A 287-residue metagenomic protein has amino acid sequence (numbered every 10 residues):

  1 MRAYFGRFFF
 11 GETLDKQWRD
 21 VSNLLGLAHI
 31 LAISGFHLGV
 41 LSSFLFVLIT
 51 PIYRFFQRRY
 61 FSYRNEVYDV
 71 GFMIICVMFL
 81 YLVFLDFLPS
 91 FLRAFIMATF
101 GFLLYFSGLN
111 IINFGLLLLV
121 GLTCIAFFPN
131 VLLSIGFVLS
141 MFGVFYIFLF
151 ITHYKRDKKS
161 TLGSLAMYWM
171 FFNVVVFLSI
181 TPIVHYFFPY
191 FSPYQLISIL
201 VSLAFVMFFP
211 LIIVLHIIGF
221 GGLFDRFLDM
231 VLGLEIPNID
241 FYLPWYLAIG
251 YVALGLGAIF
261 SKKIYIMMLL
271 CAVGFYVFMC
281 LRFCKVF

Functional and structural regions predicted by a protein language model:
M1-A94: Aromatic-rich juxtamembrane segments at the membrane interface
F87-A272, Y276-F287: Internal transmembrane alpha-helical bundles of multi-pass membrane proteins
